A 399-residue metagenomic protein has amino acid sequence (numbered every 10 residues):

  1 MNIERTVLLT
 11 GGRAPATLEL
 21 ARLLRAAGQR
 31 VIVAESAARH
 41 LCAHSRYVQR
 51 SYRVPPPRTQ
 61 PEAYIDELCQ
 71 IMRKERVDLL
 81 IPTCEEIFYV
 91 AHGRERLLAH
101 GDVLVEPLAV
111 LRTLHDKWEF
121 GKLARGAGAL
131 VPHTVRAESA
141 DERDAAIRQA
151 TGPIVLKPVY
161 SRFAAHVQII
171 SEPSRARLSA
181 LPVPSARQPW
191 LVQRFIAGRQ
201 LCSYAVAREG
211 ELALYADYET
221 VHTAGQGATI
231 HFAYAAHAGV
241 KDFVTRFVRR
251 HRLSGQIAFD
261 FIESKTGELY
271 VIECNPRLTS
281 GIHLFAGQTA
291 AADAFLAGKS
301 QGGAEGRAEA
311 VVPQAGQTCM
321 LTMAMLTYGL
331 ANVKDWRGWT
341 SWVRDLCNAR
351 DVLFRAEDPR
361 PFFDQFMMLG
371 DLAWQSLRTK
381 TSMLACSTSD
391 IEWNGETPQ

Functional and structural regions predicted by a protein language model:
M1-E106: ATP-binding N-terminal substructure of ATP-dependent carboxylate-amine bond-forming enzymes
I71-V77, Q149-T151, S185-A186: Glycine-rich phosphate-binding loop signature in dinucleotide/nucleotide-binding domains
V110-L130, E138-S139, A145-Q149: Glycine-/Pro-rich loop/turn segments that contact NAD(P) or position catalytic residues in Rossmann-like domains
A124, I147-I169, R187-G198, Y215-E219: ATP-grasp fold ATP-binding core
A164, V221-H231, N275-T289: Glycine-rich phosphate/pyrophosphate-binding beta-alpha loops
E172-D242, I262-Y270: Phosphate-binding site of ATP-dependent enzymes
H251-L284: Conserved metal-phosphate-binding beta-hairpin within the catalytic cores of diverse ATP-dependent phosphoryl-transfer
A294-Q399: Peripheral (often C-terminal) accessory segments that flank ATP-dependent C-N-forming ligase machineries
